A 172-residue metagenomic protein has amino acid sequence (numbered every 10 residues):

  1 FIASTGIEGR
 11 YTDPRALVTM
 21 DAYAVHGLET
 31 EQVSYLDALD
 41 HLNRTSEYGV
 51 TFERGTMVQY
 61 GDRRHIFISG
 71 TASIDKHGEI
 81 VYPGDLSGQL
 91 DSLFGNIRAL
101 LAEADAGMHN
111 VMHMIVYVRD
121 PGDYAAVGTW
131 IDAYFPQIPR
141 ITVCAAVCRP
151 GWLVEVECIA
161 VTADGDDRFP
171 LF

Functional and structural regions predicted by a protein language model:
F1-M112, Y117-F172: N-terminal presequence-like segments and the immediate start of the first folded domain
